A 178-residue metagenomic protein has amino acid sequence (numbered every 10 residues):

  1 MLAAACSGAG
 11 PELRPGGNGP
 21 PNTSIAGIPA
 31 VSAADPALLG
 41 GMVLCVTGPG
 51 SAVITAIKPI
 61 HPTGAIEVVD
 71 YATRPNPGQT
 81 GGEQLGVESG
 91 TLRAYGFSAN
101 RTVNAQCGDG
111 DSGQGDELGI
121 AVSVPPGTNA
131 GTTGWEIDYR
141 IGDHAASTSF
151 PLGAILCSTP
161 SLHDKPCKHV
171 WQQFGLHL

Functional and structural regions predicted by a protein language model:
M1-A4: Sec-dependent bacterial lipoprotein signal peptides
C6-L178: Non-catalytic macromolecular-recognition regions in eukaryotic signaling proteins
